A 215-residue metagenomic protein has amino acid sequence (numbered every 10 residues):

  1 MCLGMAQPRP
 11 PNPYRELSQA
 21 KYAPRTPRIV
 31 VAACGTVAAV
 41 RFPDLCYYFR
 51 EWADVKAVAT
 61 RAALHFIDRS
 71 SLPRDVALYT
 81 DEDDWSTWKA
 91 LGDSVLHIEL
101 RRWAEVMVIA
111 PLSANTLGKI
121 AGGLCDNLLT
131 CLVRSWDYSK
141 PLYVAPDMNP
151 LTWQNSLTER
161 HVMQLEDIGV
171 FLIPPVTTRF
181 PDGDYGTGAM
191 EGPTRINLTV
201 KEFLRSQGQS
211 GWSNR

Functional and structural regions predicted by a protein language model:
C2-V144, P150-R215: A cross-family phosphate/adenosyl-ligand binding-site feature
